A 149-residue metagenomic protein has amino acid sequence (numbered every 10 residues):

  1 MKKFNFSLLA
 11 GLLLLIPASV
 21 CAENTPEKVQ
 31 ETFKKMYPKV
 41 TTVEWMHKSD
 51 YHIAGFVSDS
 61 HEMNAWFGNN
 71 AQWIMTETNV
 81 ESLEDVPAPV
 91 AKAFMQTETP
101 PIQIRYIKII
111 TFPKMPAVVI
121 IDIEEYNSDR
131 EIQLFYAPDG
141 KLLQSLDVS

Functional and structural regions predicted by a protein language model:
M1-T25, F33: Bacterial Sec-dependent N-terminal signal peptides
A22-S149: Interaction-mediating elements
